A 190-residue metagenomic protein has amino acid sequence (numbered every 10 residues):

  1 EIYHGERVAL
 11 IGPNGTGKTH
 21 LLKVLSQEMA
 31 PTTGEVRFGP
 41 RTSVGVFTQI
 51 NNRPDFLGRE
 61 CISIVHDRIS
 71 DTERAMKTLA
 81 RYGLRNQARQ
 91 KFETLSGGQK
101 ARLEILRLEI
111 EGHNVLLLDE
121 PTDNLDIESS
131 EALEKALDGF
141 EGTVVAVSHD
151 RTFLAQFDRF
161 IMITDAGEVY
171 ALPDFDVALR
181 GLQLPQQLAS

Functional and structural regions predicted by a protein language model:
E1-S190: ABC ATP-binding cassette signature C-motif
